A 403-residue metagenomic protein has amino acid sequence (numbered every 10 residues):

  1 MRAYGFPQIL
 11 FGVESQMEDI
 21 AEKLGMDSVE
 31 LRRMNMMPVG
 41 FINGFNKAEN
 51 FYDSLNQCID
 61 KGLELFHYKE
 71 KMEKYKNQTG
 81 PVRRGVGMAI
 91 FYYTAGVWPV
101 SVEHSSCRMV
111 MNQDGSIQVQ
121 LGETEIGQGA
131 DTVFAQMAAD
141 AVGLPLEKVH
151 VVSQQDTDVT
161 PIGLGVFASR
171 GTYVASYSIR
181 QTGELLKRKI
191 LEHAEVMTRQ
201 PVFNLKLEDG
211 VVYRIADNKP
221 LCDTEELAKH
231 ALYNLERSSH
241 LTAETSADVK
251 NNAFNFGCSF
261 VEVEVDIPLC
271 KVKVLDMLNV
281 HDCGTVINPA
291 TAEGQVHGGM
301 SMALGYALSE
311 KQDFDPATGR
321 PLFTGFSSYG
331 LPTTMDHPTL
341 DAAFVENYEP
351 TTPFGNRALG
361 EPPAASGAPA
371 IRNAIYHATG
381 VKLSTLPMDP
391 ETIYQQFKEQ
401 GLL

Functional and structural regions predicted by a protein language model:
M1-R2, P7-V82, V86-A89, M137-L403: C-terminal catalytic domains of large/alpha subunits in multi-subunit enzymes
Y4, F91, G122-T124: Short strand-loop junctions, especially beta-strand C-caps/beta-turns that link beta-sheets to coils or alpha-helices
Y93-G96, K250: Short beta-turn/strand-loop junction motif enriched in small, turn-promoting residues
A95-V166, Y177: Catalytic phosphate/nucleotide-handling subdomain of diverse soluble enzymes
